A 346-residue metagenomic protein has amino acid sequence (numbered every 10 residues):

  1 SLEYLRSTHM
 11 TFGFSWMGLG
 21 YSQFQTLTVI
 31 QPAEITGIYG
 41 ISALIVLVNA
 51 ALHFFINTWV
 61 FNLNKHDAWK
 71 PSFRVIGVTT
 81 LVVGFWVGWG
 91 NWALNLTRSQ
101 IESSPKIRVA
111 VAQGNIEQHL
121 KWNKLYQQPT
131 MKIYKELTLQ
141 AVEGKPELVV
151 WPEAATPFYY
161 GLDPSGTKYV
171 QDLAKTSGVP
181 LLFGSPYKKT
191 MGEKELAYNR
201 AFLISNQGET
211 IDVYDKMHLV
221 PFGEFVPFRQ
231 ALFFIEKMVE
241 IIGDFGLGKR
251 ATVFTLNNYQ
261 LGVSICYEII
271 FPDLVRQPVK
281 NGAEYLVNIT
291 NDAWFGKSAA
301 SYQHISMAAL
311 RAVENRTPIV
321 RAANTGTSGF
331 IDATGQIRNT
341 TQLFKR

Functional and structural regions predicted by a protein language model:
S1-R346: Enzyme catalytic cores with a strong preference for nitrogen-chemistry domains
